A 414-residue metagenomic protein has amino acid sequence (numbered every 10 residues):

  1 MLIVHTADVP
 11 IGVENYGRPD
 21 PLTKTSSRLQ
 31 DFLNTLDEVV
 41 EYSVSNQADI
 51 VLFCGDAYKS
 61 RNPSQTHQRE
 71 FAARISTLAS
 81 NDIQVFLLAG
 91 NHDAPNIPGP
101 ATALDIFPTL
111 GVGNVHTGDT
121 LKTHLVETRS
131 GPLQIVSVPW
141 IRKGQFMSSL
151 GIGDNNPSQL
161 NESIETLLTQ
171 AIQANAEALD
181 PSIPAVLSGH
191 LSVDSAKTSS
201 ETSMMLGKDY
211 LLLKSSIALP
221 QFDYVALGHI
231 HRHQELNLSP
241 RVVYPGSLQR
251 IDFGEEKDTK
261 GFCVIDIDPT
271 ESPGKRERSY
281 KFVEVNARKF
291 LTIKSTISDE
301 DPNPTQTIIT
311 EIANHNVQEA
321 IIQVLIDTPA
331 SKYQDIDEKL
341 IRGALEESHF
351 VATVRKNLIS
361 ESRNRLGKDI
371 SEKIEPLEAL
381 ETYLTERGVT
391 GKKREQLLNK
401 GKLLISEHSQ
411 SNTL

Functional and structural regions predicted by a protein language model:
M1, D49, I83, G131 (+3 more regions): Short coil/turn segments at beta-strand junctions that form active-site/ligand-binding loops
M1-R74, K392, K400-K402, S406-L414: N-terminal active-site segment of His-dependent metallophosphoesterases
D8, L36, V51, D56 (+8 more regions): Divalent metal-coordination and catalytic microenvironments
E38, R69-T77, T102-D105, Q170 (+1 more regions): Alpha-helical scaffolding segments of alpha/beta enzyme cores, especially the outer helices of TIM-barrel or partial
I50, P63, N81-V243, R250: His/Asp/Glu-rich metal-coordinating catalytic cores of metallo-dependent phosphodiesterases/hydrolases acting on
T66-A72, M204-L211, E338-R342: Charged helix-capping and loop-helix junction motifs
S215, L219-D301: A conserved active-site cap/scaffold subdomain adjacent to cofactor or substrate pockets
I267-L414: Accessory, non-catalytic peripheral segments of nucleic-acid enzymes
